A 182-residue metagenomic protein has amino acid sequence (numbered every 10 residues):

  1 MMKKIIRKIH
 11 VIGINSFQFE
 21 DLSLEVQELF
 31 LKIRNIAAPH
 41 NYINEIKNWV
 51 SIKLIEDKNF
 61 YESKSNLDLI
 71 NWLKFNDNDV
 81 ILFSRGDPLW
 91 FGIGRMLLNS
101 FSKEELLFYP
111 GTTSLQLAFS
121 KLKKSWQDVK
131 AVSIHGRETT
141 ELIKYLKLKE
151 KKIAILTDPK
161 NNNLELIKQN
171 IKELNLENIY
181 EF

Functional and structural regions predicted by a protein language model:
M1-Y109, Q116-L117, R137-T139: Class I S-adenosyl-L-methionine
K3-N15, F19, V80, L106 (+1 more regions): Beta-strand/loop-alpha-helix module characteristic of Rossmann-like adenine-cofactor folds
